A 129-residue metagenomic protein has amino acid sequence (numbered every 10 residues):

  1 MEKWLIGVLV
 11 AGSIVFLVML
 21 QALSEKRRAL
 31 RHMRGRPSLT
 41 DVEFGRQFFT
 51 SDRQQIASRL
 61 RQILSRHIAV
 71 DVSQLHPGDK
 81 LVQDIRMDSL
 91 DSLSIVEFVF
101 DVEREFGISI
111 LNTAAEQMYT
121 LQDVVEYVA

Functional and structural regions predicted by a protein language model:
M1-A11: Feature marks short, highly hydrophobic, charge-poor N-terminal signal-anchor/signal peptide-like helices that anchor
G7-V8, A22-S38, V42-L75: Thiotemplate assembly-line natural product biosynthesis machinery
F16-Q21: Alpha-helical transmembrane segments
T40, F44, P77-D84, Q117-A129: Short, structural beta-strand-to-alpha-helix junction motif
R66-D88, F106-Q117: Phosphopantetheine carrier-protein modules
D84-I95, Y127: Periplasmic OmpA-like peptidoglycan-binding domain that tethers envelope proteins to the cell wall
